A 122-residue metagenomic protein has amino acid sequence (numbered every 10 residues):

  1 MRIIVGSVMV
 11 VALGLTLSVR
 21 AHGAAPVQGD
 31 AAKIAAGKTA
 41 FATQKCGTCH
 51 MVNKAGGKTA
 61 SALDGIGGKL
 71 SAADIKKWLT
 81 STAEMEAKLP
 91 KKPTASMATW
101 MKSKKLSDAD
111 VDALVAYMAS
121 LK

Functional and structural regions predicted by a protein language model:
M1-Q28, K122: N-terminal export/targeting leaders of redox proteins
I4, I34, A40-T43, A55 (+4 more regions): Short sequence/structural segments immediately N-terminal
G14, H22-G23, C46-C49, E86-A87: Short hydrophobic/aromatic-rich motifs at helix boundaries and adjacent loops
A21-A42: Electrostatic cytochrome c docking/interface patches
A32, A36, K58, L70 (+3 more regions): Extracytoplasmic/secreted proteins, especially bacterial periplasmic and envelope-associated proteins
G37, Q44-V52, I75, L114-M118: The canonical Cys-X-X-Cys-His
G57-I66, T82-V111, M118-L121: Axial heme c-ligation environment in periplasmic c-type cytochrome domains
